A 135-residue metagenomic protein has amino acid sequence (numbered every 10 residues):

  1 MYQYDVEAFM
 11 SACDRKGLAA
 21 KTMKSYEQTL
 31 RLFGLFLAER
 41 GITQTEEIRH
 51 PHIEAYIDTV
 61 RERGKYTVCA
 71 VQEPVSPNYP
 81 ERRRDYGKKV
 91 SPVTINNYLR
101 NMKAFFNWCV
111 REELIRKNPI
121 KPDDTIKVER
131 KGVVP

Functional and structural regions predicted by a protein language model:
Y2-V6: Onset of an N-terminal alpha helix
E7-K24, R31-V133: N-terminal core-binding DNA-recognition domain of tyrosine recombinases/integrases
